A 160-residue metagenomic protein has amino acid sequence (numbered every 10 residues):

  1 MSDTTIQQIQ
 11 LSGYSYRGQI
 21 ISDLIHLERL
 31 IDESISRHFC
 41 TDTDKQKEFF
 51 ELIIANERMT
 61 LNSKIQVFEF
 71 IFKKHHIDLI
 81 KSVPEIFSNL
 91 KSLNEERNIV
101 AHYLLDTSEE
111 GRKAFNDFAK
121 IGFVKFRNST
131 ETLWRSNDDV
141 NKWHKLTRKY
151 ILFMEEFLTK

Functional and structural regions predicted by a protein language model:
M1-E69, S88-E95, I99-E110, D139-T159: Amphipathic alpha-helical interface elements
T4, L11-S12, K81, E131-W134: Short coil/turn segments at secondary-structure junctions
I6, G13, H75-H76, S129: Generic signal for short, ordered secondary-structure residues within or immediately flanking folded domains
V67-V83: Short, solvent-exposed, charged loop/turn and helix-capping segments that join or cap alpha-helices on peripheral
A114-E131: Short secondary-structure subsegments characteristic of cysteine-rich extracellular domains
R127, T159-K160: Sequence termini and other peripheral, non-core segments
N128-K142: Individual transmembrane alpha-helices with interfacial aromatic-anchor signatures
